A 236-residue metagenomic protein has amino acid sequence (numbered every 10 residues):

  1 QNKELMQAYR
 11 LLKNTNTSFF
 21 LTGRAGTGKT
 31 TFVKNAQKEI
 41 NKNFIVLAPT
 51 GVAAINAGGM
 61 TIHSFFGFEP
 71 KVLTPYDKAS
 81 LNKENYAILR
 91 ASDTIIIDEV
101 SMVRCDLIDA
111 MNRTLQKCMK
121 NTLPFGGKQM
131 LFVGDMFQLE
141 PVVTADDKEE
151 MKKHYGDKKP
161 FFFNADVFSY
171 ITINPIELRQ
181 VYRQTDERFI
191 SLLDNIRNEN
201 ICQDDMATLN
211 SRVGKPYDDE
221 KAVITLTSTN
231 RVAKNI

Functional and structural regions predicted by a protein language model:
Q1-I236: Conserved ATP-binding/catalytic motifs of P-loop helicase motor domains
